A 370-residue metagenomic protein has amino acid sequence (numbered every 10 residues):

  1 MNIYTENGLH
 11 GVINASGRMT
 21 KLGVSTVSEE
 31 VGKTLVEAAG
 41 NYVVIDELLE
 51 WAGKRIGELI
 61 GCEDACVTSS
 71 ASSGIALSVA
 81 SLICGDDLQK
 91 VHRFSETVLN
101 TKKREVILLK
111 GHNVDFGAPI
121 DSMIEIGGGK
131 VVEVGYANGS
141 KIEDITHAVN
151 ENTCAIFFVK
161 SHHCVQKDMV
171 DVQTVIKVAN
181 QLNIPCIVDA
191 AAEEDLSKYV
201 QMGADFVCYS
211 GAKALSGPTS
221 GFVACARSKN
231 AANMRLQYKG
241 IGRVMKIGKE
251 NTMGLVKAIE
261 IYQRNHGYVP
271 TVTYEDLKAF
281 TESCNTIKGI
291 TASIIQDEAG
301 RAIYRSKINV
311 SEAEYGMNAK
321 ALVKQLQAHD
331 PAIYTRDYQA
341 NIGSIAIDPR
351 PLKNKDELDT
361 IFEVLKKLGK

Functional and structural regions predicted by a protein language model:
M1-V27, G53-I56, D64-T68, S72-Q263 (+4 more regions): Conserved PLP-enzyme active-site core in the AAT-like
I3, N285-K367: Conserved C-terminal alpha-helix-loop-beta "cap" of PLP-dependent enzymes that closes/shapes the active-site mouth
T20-V31, Y42-E50: A structural motif shared across PLP-dependent enzymes of the aminotransferase-like
N41-D64: Active-site-flanking structural segment that lines cofactor/substrate pockets
L59, Q263-Q296: Conserved PLP-dependent catalytic core of the aminotransferase class-I/II
